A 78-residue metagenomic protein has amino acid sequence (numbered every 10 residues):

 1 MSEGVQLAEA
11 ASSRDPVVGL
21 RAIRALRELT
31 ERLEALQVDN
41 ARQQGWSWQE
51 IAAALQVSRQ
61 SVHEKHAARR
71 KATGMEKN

Functional and structural regions predicted by a protein language model:
M1-R14: General nucleic-acid-binding
E28-G45: Short, amphipathic alpha-helical "recognition" segments used to contact nucleic acids or chromatin
E34, L55, H66: DNA major-groove recognition helix of helix-turn-helix
W48: Helix-turn-helix DNA-binding elements, focusing on the entry/boundary residues of the two helices that contact DNA
I51-A52: The alpha-helix within a helix-turn-helix
T73-N78: Short Lys/Arg-enriched helix C-cap and helix-to-coil transition segments that create basic nucleic-acid-contact patches
